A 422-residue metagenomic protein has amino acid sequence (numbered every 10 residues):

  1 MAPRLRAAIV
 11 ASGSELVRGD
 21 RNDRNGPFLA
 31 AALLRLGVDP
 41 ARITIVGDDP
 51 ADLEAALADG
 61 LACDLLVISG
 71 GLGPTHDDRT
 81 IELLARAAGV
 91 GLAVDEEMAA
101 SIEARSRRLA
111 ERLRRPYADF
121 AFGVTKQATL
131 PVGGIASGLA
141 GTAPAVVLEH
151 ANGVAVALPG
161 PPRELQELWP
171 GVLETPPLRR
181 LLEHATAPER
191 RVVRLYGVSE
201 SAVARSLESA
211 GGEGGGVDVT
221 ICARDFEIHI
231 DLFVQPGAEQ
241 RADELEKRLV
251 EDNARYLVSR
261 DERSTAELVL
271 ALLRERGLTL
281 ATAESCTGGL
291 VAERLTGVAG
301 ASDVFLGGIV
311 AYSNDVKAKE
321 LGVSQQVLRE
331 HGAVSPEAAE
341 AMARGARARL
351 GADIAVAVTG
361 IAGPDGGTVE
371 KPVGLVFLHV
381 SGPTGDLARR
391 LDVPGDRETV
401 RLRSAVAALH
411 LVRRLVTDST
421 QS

Functional and structural regions predicted by a protein language model:
A2-I43, Q240: Glycine-rich phosphate/diphosphate-binding loop of Rossmann-like nucleotide-binding domains
A7-I9, A155, L280: Conserved hydrophobic helix-helix packing surfaces used for dimerization/oligomerization
S12-S14, I68-H76, P159-G160, Q235-P236 (+1 more regions): Glycine-rich beta-strand-to-loop/alpha-helix junction loops that act as flexible
P50, S101-S106, R241-S422: Short alpha-helical segments enriched in small residues
D52-A55, A62, D78-R180: Proline/glycine-rich low-complexity loops and linkers
I68-V94, L249, N253-R260: Flexible gly/pro-rich beta->alpha loop and the following alpha-helix that scaffold active-site loops
V147-L148, I221-A223, F377-G382: Short beta-strand elements
E149-F226, F233-P236, Q240-A242: Accessory alpha-helical/coil subdomains and C-terminal extensions that flank or cap enzyme catalytic cores
